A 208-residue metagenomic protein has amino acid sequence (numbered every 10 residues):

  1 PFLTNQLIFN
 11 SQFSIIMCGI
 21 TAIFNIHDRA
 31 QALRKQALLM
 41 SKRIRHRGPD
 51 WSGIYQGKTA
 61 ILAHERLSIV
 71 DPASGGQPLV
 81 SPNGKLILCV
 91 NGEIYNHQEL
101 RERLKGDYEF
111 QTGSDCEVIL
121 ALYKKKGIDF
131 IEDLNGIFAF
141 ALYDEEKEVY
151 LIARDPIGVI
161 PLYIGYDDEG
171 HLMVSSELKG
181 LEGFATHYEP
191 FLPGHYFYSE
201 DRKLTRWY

Functional and structural regions predicted by a protein language model:
P1-N5, D28: Short intrinsically disordered, low-complexity coil segments enriched in acidic
T4-I16: Short, basic, low-complexity termini and linkers enriched in Ser/Thr/Gly/Pro that act as targeting/leader peptides
M17-Y208: Cysteine-centered catalytic environments shared across enzyme families
